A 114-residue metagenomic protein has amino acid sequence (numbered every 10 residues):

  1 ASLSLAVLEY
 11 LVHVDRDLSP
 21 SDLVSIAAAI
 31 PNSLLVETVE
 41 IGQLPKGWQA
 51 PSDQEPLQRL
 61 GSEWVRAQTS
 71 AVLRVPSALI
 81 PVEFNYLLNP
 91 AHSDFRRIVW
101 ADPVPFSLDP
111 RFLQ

Functional and structural regions predicted by a protein language model:
A1-D22: Long, hydrophobic N-terminal alpha-helical segment
L18-Q114: Active-site and NAD+-binding cores of ADP-ribose-processing enzymes
